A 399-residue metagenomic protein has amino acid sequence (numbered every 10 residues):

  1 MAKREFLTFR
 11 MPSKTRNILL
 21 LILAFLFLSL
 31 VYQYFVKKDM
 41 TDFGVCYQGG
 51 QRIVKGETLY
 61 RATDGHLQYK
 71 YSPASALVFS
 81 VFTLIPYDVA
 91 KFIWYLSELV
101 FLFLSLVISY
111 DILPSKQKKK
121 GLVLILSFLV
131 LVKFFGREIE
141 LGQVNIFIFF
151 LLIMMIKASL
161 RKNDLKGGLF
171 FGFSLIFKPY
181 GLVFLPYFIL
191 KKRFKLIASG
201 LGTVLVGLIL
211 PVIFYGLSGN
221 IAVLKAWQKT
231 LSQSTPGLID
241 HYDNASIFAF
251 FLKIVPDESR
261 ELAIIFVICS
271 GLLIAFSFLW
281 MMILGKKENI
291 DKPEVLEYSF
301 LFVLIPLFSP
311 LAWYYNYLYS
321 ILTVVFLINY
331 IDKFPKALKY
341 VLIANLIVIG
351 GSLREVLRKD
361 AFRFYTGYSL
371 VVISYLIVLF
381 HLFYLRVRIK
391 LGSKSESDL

Functional and structural regions predicted by a protein language model:
A2-E5, E396-D398: Acidic, Ala/Val/Gly-enriched low-complexity intrinsically disordered segments
R4-K166, K191-Y314: Primarily membrane-embedded glycan-assembly and transfer machineries that use lipid-linked glycans
L96-L104, Q143-L151, S174-Y180, L201 (+2 more regions): Membrane-embedded alpha-helical segments of multi-pass membrane proteins, especially the transmembrane helices
L104-I108, F150-R161, F188-K192, I321-F334 (+1 more regions): Transmembrane alpha-helices and membrane-interface helical segments of multi-pass integral membrane enzymes
G168-G172, S218-A226, Y314, A337-L342 (+2 more regions): A cytosolic-side transmembrane-helix exit/cap motif
F171-F188, S309-Y319: Transmembrane helices and adjacent periplasmic/lumenal helix-loop junctions of polyprenol-phosphate-dependent
F326-L399: Aromatic-enriched
